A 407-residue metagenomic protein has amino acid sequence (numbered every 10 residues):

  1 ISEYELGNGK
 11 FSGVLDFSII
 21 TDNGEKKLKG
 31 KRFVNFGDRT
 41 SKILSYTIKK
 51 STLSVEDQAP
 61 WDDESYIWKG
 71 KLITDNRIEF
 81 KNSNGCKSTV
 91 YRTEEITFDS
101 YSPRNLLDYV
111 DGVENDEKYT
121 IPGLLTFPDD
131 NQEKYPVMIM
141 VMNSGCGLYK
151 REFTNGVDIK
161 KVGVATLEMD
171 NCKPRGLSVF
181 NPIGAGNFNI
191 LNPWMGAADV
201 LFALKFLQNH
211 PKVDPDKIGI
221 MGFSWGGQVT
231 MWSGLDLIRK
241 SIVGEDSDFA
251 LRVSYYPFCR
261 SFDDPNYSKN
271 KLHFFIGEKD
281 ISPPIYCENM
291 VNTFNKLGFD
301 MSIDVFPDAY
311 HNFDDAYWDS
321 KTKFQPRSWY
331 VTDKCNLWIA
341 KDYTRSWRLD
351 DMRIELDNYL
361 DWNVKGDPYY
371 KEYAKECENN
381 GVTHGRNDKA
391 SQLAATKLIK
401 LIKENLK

Functional and structural regions predicted by a protein language model:
L6-K49, F80-N82: N-terminal glycine/threonine-rich, aromatic-flanked beta-hairpin/loop signature
T93-E133: N-terminal cap/lid segment of alpha/beta-hydrolase-fold proteins
Y109, N143-V162, L167-M195, G234-I238 (+4 more regions): Cap/lid segment of the alpha/beta-hydrolase catalytic domain
F188-P211, W232: Alpha/beta-hydrolase active-site loop
Q208, G227-I242: Short glycine-enriched nucleophile-adjacent loop and the immediately C-terminal alpha-helix near the catalytic center
K212-S224: Alpha/beta-hydrolase fold nucleophile elbow
H273-I276: Short beta-strand/loop motif that positions the catalytic acidic residue of the alpha/beta-hydrolase fold
D300-K407: C-terminal catalytic histidine-bearing segment of alpha/beta-hydrolase fold enzymes
